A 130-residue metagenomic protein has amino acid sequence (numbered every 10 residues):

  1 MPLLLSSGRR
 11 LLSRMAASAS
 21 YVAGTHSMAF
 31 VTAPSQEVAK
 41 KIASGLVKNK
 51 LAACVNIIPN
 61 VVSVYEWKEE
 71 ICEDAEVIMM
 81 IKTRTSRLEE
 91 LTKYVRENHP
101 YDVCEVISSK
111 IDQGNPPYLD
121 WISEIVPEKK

Functional and structural regions predicted by a protein language model:
M1-K130: Positively charged, small/polar-rich N-terminal and surface patches that mediate targeting and assembly and bind
